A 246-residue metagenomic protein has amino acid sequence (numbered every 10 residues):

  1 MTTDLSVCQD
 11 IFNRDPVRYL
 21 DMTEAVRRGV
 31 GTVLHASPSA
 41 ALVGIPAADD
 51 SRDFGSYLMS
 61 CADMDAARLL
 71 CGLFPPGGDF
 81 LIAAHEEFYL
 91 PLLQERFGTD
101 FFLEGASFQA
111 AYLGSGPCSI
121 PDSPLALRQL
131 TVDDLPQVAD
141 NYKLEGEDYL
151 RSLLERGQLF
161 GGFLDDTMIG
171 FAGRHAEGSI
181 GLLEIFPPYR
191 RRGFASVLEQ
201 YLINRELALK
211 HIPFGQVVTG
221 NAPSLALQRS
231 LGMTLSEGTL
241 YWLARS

Functional and structural regions predicted by a protein language model:
M1-L92, A139-D140, L144, L150-S152: N-terminal charged segments
M1-S6, G98-T131: Conserved N-terminal entry element of GNAT/NAT acetyltransferase domains
A40, T167-G170, P223: Glycine-rich acetyl-CoA-binding "A-motif" of GNAT/NAT acetyltransferases
M64-L73, R191-R205, L225-S230: Conserved acetyl-CoA-binding loop-helix of GNAT-fold acetyltransferases
F88-D100, T219-E237: Conserved active-site alpha-helix within GNAT-family acetyltransferase domains
D100-G114, Q216, T234-S246: Conserved catalytic-core motifs of GNAT/GCN5-like acyltransferases
D148-P188: A conserved beta-strand-loop-helix scaffold within acyl/acetyltransferase catalytic domains
I180, P213-V217: Conserved hydrophobic beta-strand within the GNAT/NAT acetyltransferase core sheet that lines the active-site cleft
